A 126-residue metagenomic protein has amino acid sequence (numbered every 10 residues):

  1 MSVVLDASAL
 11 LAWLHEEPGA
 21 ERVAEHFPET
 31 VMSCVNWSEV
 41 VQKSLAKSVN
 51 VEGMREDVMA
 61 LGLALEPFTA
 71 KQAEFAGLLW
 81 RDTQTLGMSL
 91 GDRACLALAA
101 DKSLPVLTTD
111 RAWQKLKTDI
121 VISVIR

Functional and structural regions predicted by a protein language model:
M1-M32, S44-E56, I125-R126: Short, well-structured N-terminal submotif of metal-dependent ribonuclease cores
V3, E29-V31, L61-A64, P105: Short loop->beta-strand "edge-of-pocket" segments that line small-molecule binding or catalytic clefts across diverse
A9-L10, N36, Q72, A94-C95 (+1 more regions): Alpha-helix capping/helix-boundary segments
W13-L14, K43, A76, L116: Residues that scaffold the ATP/ADP-binding catalytic core of kinase and kinase-like folds
R22, D57-M59, G77-D82: Glycine/charged-rich beta-loop-alpha catalytic/anionic-binding loops adjacent to active sites
A64-L107: Active-site neighborhoods of divalent-metal-dependent phosphate/nucleic-acid chemistry enzymes
L96, A100-R126: Acidic, PIN/NYN-like endoribonuclease modules and their adjacent C-terminal/linker elements
